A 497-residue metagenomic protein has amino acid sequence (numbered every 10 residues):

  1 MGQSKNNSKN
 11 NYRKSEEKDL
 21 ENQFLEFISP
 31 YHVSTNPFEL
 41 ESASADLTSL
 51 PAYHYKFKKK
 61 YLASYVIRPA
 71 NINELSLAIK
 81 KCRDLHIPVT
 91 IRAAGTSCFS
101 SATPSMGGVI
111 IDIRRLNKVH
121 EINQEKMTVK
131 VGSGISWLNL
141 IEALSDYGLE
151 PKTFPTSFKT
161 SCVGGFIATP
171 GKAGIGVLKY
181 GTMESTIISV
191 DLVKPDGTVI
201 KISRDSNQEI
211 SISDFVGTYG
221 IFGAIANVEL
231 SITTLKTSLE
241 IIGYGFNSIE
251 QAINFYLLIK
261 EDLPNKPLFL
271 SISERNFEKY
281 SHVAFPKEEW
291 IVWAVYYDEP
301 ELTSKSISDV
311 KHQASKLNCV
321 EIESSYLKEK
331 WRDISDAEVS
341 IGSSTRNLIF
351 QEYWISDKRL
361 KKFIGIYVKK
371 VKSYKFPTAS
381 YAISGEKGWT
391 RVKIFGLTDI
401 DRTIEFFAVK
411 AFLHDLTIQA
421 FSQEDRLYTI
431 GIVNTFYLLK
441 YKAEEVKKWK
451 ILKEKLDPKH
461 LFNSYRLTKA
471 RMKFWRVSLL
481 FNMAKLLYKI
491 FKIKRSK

Functional and structural regions predicted by a protein language model:
M1-K80, T96-M127, R275-A284, S325-L348 (+3 more regions): N-terminal flexible segment immediately upstream of the FAD-binding catalytic core in FAD-dependent oxidoreductases
S34-T35, L40-L50, L257-Q419, G431 (+1 more regions): C-terminal substrate-recognition/cap domain of FAD-linked oxidoreductases
A94-T96, T156: Short, ordered loop/turn segments at secondary-structure junctions
K118-I122, V131-S133, W137-S271, L479 (+1 more regions): FAD-binding subdomain of flavoenzyme oxidoreductases
T429-K497: Activity-critical C-terminal alpha-helical subdomain
